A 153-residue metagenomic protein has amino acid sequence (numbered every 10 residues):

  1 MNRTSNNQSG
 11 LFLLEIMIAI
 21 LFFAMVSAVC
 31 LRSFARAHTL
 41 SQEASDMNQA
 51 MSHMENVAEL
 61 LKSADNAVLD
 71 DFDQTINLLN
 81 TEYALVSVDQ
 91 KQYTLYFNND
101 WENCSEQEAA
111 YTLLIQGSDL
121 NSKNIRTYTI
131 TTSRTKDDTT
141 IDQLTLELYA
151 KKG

Functional and structural regions predicted by a protein language model:
M1-S9: N-terminal leader/signal peptides at the extreme start of proteins
S9-L21: N-terminal signal-anchor/signal peptide hydrophobic helix marking the start of the first transmembrane segment
I18-L21, A35-G153: Flexible, low-complexity segments enriched in proline/glycine/serine and punctuated by aromatic residues
V29-S33: Hydrophobic membrane-targeting alpha-helices
